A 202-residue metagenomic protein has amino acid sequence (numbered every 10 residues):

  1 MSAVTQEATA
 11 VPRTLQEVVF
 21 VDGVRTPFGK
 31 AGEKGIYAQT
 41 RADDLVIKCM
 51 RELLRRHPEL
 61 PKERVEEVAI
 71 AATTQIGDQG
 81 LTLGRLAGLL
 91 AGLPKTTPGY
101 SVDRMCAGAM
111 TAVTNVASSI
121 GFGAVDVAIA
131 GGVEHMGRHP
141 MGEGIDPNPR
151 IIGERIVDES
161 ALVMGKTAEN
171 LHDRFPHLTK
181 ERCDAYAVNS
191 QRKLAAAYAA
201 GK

Functional and structural regions predicted by a protein language model:
S2-V18, K30-K62, G77-T82, G88-K202: Acyl-thioester C-C bond-transforming condensing/cleaving domain
D22, I70, A130: Redox-cofactor binding/interface segments in oxidoreductases and associated redox assembly factors
D22-F28: Short polar catalytic/cofactor-binding loops
R64-A71: Short glycine-rich phosphate-binding loop at a beta-alpha junction
T73-Q75: Short histidine/acidic/glycine/proline-rich micro-motifs that form metal- and phosphate-coordinating active-site loops
